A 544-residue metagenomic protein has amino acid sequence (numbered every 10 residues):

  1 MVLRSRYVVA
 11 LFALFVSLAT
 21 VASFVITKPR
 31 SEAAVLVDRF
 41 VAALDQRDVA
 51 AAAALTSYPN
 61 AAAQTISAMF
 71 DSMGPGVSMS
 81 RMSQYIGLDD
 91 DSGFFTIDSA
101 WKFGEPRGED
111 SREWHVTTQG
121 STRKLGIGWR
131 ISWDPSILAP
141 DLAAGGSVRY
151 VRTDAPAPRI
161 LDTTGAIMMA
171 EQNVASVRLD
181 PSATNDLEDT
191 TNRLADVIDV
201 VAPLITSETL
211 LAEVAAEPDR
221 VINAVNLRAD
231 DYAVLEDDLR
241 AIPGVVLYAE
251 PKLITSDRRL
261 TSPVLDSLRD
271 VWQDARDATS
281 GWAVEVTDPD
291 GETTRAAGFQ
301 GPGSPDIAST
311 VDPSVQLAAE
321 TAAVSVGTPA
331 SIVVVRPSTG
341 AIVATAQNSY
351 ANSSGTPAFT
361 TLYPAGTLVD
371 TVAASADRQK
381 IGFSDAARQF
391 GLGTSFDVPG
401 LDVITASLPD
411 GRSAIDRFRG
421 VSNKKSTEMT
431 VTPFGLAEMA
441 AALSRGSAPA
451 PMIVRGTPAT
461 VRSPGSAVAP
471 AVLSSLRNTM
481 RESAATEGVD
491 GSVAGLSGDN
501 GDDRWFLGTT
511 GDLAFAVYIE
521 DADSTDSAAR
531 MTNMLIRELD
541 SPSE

Functional and structural regions predicted by a protein language model:
L3-A50, A448, S543-E544: C-terminal region of N-terminal signal peptides and the immediate post-cleavage residues of exported proteins
K28-E32, R39, V49-T96: Short solvent-exposed beta->alpha transition segments
A34-A42, A50, A54, E188-D196 (+16 more regions): Solvent-exposed, polar/charged alpha-helical surfaces in well-ordered, non-transmembrane soluble domains, broadly
R39, L55, P59, K102-G108 (+8 more regions): Second-shell loop/turn segments in exported
D98-K102, R130-D134, P140, V148-I160 (+3 more regions): Small/polar-residue-rich segments within soluble enzyme cores
G108-Y150: Short beta-strand edge/turn micro-motifs at domain boundaries
S136-D154, M168-L179, T184-E188, G281-R378 (+1 more regions): Short pre-catalytic segments that frame enzyme active sites
A330-L362, G366, V372-S543: Beta-lactam-recognizing serine transpeptidase/beta-lactamase-like catalytic domain environment
